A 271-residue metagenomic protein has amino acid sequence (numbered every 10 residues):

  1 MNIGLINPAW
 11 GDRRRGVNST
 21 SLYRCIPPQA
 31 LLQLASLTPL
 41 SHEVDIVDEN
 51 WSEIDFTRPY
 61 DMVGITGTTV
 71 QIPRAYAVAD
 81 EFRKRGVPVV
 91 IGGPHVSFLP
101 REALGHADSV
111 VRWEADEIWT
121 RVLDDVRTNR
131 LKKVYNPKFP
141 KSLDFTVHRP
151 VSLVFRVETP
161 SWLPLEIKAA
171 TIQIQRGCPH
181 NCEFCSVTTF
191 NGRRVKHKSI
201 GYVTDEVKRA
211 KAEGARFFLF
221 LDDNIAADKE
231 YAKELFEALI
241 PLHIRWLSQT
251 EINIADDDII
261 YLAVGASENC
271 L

Functional and structural regions predicted by a protein language model:
M1-E213: Acidic, low-complexity intrinsically disordered segments
I3-I6, I200-L271: Conserved SAM/AdoMet-binding glycine-rich loop
